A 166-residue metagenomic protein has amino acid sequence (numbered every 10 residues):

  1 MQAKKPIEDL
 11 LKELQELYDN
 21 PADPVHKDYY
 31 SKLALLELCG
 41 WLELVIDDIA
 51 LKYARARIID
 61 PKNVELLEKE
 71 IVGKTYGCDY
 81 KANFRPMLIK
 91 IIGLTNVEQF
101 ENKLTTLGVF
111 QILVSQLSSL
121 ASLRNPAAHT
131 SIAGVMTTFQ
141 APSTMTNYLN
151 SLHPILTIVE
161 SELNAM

Functional and structural regions predicted by a protein language model:
M1, V25-L36, L107, Q111-S118 (+2 more regions): Short, solvent-exposed segments of well-ordered alpha helices
M1-K32: Charged alpha-helical initiation segments
P6, L10-E13, E37, W41 (+3 more regions): Amphipathic, well-ordered alpha-helical segments in soluble domains
L14-P24, A127, S131-G134, L163-M166: Secondary-structure edge/capping motif, primarily at the C-terminal ends of alpha-helices and the immediately following
D28-Y53: Short, hydrophobic, well-ordered secondary-structure elements
I46, A50, A54, I132 (+2 more regions): Hydrophobic/aromatic-lined pockets within catalytic cores
R57-V135: Flexible secondary-structure boundary motifs
Q111-P126, T138-M166: Amphipathic, Lys/Arg-enriched alpha-helical patches that create a basic surface for binding polyanionic ligands
